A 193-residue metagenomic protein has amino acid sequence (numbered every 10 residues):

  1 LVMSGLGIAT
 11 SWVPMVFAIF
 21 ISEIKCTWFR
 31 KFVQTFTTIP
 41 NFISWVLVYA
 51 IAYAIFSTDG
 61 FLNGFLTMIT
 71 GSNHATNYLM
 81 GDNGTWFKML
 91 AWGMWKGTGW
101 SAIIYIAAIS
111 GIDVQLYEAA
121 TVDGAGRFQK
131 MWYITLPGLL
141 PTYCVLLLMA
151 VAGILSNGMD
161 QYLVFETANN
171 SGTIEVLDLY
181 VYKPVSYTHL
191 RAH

Functional and structural regions predicted by a protein language model:
L1-R191: A structural signal for multi-pass alpha-helical bundles of membrane permease subunits that mediate small-molecule
